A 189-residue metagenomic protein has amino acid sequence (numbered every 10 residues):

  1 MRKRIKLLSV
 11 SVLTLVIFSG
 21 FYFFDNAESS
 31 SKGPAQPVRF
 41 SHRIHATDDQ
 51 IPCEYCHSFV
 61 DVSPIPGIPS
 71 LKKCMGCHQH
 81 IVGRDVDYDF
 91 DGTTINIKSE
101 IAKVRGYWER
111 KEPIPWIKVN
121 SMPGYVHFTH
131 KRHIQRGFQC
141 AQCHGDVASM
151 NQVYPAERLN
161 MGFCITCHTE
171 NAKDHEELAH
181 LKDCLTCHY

Functional and structural regions predicted by a protein language model:
R2-Y189: Short sequence/structural segments immediately N-terminal
